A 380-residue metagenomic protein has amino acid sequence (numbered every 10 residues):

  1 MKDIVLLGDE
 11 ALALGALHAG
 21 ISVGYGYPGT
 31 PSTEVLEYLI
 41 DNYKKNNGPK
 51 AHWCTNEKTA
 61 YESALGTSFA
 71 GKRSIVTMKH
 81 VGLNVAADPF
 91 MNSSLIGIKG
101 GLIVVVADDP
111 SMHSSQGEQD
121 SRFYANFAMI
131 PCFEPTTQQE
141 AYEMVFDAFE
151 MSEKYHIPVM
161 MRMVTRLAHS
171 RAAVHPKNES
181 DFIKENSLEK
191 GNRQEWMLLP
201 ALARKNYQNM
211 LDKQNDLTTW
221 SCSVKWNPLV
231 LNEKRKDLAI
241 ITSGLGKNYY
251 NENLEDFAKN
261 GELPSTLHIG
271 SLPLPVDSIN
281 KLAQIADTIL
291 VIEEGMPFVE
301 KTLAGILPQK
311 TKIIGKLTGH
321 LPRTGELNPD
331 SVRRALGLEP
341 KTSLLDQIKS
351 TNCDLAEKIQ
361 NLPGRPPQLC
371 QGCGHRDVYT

Functional and structural regions predicted by a protein language model:
K2, A13, L17, K45 (+10 more regions): A generic structural signal for ordered alpha-helices
K2-D9, A19, P135-G372, V378: Flexible, low-complexity linker and terminal segments
D3-T33: N-terminal signal-anchor module of multipass membrane proteins
L12-A13, A64, P228: Short secondary-structure capping/turn segments at boundaries of alpha-helices and beta-strands
A16-V23, Y43-P49, T77-G82, I98-A107 (+5 more regions): Short, mixed-charge, low-aromatic patches
V23, T30-K154, Y379-T380: Thiamine diphosphate
P28, M78, L267-G270: Residue-level recognition of beta-strand->loop/alpha-helix junctions
